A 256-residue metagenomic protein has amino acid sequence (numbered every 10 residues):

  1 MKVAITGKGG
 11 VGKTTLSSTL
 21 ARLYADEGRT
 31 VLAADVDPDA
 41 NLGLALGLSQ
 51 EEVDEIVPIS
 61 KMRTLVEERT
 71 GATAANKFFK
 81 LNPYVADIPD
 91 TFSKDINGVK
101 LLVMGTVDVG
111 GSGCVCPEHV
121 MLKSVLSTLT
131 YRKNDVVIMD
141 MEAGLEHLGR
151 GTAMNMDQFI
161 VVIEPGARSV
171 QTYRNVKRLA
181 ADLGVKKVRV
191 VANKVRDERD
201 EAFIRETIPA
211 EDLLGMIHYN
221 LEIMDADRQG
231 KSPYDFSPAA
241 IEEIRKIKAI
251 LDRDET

Functional and structural regions predicted by a protein language model:
K2-P38: Walker A/P-loop phosphate-binding motif and the immediately C-terminal alpha-helix
L23-N97: N-terminal phosphate/diphosphate-binding loop that engages ATP/GTP or pyrophosphate donors across diverse enzyme folds
Y24, K94, T128-R132, A153-M154 (+1 more regions): Conserved catalytic network of the ASCE P-loop NTPase/AAA+ motor domain
P38-D39, V107-V109, A143-G144, G166-R168 (+2 more regions): Conserved nucleotide-binding/hydrolysis micro-motifs of P-loop NTPases
V103, V161-E164, V191-N193: Conserved beta-strand segments of the P-loop GTPase G domain that flank and frequently precede/overlap
M104-G110, C114-V115, L126-L148: Switch II (G3) loop of P-loop NTPases
S124-K133, L148-A167: Inter-motif core of Ras-like GTPase G domains
L179-T256: C-terminal lobe/tail of nucleotide-utilizing enzymes
